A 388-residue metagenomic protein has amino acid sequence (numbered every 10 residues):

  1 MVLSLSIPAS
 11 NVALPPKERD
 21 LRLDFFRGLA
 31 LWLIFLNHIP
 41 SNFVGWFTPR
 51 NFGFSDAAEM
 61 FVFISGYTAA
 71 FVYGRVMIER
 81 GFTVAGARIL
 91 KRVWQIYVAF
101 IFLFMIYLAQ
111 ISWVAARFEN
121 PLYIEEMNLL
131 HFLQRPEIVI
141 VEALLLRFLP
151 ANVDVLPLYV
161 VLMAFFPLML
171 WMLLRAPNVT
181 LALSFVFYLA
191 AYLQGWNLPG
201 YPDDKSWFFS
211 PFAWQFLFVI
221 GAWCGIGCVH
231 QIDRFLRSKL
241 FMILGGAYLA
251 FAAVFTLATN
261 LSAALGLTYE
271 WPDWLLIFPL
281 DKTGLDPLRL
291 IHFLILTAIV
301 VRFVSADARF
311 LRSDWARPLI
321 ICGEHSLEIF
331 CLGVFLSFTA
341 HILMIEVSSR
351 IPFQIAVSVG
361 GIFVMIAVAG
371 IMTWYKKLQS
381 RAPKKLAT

Functional and structural regions predicted by a protein language model:
V2-T388: Alpha-helical transmembrane segments and their immediate juxtamembrane cytosolic regions
